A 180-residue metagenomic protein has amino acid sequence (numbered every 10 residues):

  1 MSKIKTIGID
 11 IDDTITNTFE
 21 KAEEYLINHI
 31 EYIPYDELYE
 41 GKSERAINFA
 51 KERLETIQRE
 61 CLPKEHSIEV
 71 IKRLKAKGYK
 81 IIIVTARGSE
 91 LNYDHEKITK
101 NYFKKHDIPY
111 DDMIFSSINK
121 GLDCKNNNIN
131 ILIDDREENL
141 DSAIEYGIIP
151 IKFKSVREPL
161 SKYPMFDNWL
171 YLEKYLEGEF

Functional and structural regions predicted by a protein language model:
M1-L54: Active-site neighborhood of HAD-like aspartate-dependent phosphohydrolases
S2-I4, G78, I129: A general structural motif
D12, D134-D135: Acidic di-acidic motifs
T16-T18, E24, E90-Y93, G121-D123 (+2 more regions): Short catalytic/ligand-binding loop motif for oxyanion handling, primarily in non-cytosolic enzymes, centered on
Q58, S67-T99: Substrate-recognition element of Asp-dependent hydrolases with the DxDx(T/V) motif
K80-I82, I131, I151: A structural signal for isolated positions on well-ordered beta-strands in alpha/beta enzyme cores
R87-I131, E137-L140: Substrate-recognition "cap/lid" segment bordering the active-site pocket of phosphatases
K104-H106, K125-N126, E137-F180: Asp-based, Mg2+/Mn2+-dependent phosphohydrolase catalytic module
